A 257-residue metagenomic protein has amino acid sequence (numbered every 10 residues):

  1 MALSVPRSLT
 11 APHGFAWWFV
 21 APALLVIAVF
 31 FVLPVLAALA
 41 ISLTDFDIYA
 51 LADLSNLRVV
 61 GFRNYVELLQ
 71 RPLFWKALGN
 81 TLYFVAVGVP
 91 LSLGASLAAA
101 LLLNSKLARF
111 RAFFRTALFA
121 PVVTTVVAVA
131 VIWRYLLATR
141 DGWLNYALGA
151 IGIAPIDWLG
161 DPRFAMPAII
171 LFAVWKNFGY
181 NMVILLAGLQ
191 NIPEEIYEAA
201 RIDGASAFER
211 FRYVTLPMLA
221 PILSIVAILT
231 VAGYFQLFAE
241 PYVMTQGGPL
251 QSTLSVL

Functional and structural regions predicted by a protein language model:
M1-A11: Short, Lys/Arg-rich, polar N-terminal cytosolic tail immediately upstream of the first transmembrane signal-anchor
P12-L257: A structural signal for multi-pass alpha-helical bundles of membrane permease subunits that mediate small-molecule
